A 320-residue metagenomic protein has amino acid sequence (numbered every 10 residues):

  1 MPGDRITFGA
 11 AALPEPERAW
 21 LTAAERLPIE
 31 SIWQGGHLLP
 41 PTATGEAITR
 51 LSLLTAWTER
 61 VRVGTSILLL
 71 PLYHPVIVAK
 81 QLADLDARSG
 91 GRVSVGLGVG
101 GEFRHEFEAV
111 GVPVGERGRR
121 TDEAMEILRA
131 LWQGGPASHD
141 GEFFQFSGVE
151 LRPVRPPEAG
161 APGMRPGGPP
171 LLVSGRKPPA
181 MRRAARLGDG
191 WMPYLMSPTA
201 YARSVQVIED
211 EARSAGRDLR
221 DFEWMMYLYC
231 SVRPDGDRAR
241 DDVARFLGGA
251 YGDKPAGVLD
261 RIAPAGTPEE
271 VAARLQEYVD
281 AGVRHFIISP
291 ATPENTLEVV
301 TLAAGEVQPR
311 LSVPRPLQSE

Functional and structural regions predicted by a protein language model:
M1-V63, M164, P169, A244 (+1 more regions): N-terminal beta1-alpha1-beta2 module of alpha/beta enzyme domains
P2-I6, W20, H74-L187, A202-V207 (+4 more regions): Internal, glycine-rich beta/alpha segment that forms the wall or movable "lid" of small-molecule/cofactor binding
I6-A10, I32-Q34, V63-S66, V93-L97 (+4 more regions): Hydrophobic faces of well-ordered beta-strands that scaffold small-molecule active sites in alpha/beta enzyme cores
I6-E15, L68-V76, P166-R176, V258-E269: Active-site mouth loops of central-metabolism enzymes
L27, R88, R186-L187, A281-V283: Structural motif
W33-W57, L69, G101, L195-P198 (+1 more regions): Glycine-rich, proline-tolerant flexible connector loops at the mouths of alpha/beta enzymes
G45-T65, E123-I127, T301-Q318: Alpha-helix-loop-beta-strand connector modules within alpha/beta enzyme cores
Y227, S231-P264: Active-site pocket-lining/capping segments in soluble small-molecule metabolic enzymes
